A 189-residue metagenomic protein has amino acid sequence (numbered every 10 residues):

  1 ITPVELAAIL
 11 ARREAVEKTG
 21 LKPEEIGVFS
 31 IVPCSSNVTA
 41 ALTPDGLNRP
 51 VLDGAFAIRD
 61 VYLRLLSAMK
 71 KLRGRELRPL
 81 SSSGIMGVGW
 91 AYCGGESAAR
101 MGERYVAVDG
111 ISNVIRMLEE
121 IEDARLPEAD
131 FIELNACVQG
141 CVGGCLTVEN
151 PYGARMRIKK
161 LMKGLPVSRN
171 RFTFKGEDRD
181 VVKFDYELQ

Functional and structural regions predicted by a protein language model:
I1-L188: Iron-sulfur-associated redox domains of electron-transfer enzymes in respiratory and anaerobic energy metabolism
